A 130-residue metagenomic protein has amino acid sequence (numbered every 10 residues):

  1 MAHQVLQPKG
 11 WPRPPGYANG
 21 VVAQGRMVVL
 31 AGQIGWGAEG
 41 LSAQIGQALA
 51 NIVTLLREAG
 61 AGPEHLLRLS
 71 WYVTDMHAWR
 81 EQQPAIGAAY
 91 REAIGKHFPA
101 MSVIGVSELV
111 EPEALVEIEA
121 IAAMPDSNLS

Functional and structural regions predicted by a protein language model:
A2-S130: Short, polar/acidic, helix-capping and beta-turn segments at strand->helix junctions that line the mouths
